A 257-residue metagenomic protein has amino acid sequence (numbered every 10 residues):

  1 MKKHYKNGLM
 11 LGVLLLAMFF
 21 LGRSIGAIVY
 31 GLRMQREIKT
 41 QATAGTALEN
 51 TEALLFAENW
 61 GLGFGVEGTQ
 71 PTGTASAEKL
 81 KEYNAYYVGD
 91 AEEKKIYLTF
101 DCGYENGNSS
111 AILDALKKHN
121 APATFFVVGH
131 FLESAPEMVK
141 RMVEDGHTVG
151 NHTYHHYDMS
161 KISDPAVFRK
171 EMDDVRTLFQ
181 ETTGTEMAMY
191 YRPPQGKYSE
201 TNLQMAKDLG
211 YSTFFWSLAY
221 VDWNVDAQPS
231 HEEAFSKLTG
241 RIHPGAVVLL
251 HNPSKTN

Functional and structural regions predicted by a protein language model:
K2-T99, E105-I112, K118, E233: N-terminal pre-catalytic segment of deacetylase/amide-hydrolase enzymes
L55, T153, S217: Residues at the C-termini of beta-strands that transition into short coil/loop
G61-G63, E67-S163, V167, E171-Q180 (+1 more regions): Active-site beta->alpha N-cap acidic-glycine motif
D101-C102, D222, N252: Acidic active-site catalytic centers that drive phospho-/nucleotidyl reactions and related ester hydrolyses
N108-A111, Y157-T183, K197-P244, N257: Alpha-helical scaffold elements lining the catalytic groove of polysaccharide deacetylases
Y190, V247: Short, Asp-centered acidic motifs that coordinate Mg2+ and/or phosphate in catalytic or ligand-binding sites
